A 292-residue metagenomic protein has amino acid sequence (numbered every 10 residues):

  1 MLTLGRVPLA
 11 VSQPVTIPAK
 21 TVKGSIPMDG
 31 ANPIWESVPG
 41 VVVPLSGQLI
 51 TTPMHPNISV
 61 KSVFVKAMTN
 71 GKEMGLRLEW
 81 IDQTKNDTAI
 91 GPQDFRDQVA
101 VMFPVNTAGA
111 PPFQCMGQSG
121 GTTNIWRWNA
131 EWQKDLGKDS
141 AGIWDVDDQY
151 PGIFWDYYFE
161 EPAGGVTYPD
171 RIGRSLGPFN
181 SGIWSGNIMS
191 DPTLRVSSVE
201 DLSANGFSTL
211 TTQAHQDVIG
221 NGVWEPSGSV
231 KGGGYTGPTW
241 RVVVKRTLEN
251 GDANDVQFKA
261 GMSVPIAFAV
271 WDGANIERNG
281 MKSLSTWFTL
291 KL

Functional and structural regions predicted by a protein language model:
L2-S37, P92-S185, V196, G251-L292: Acidic/polar low-complexity flexible segments
G30, E73-W80, W240-R246: Short, well-ordered beta-strand segments enriched in hydrophobic/aromatic residues
I58-A89: N-terminal onset of structured domains
V63, K72, F95-V99, V218 (+3 more regions): Residues that flank catalytic or metal-binding motifs in active/ligand-binding sites
V63-K66, V218-Y235: Beta-strand-rich interaction surfaces with strong enrichment in secreted/lumenal proteins
W80-D82, V105-T107, R246-L248: A mature extracytoplasmic/lumenal domain signature
G177-I219: Surface-exposed, low-complexity/disordered Ser/Thr/Gly/Pro/Asn-rich loops and linkers
I219-G220, P238-F258: Short, surface-exposed tryptophan/glycine-enriched loops that mediate extracellular molecular recognition
